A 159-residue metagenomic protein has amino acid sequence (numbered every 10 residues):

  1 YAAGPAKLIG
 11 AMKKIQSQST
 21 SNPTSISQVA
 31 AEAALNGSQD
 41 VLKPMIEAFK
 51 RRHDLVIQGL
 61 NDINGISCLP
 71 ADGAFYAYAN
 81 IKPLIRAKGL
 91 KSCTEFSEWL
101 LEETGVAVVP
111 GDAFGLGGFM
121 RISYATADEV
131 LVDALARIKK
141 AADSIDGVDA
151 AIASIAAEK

Functional and structural regions predicted by a protein language model:
Y1-K159: PLP-dependent class I/II
